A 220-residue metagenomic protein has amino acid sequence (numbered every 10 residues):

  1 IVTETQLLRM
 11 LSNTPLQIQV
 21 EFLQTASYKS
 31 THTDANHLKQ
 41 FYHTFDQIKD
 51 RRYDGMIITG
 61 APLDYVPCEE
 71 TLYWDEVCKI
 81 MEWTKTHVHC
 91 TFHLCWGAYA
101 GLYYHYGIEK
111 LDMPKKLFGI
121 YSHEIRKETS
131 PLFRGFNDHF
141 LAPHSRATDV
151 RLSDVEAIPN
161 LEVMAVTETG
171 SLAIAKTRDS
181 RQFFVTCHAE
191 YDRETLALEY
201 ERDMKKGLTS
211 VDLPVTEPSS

Functional and structural regions predicted by a protein language model:
I1-S27, H43, I48, R52 (+2 more regions): Amide-donor transfer/coupling interface in amidating biosynthetic enzymes
V2-Q6, H32-A35, E69: Short, glycine/acidic-enriched capping/hinge loops at junctions between secondary-structure elements
A26-K39: N-terminal beta-loop-helix "entrance" segment that forms/cooperates in small-molecule cofactor or anionic ligand
S30, D64-P67, A100-Y103, R151-S153 (+1 more regions): Short catalytic/ligand-binding loop motif for oxyanion handling, primarily in non-cytosolic enzymes, centered on
Y42-K49, V66-L72: Extended catalytic core of nucleotide-activated donor transferases of GT-like folds
I58-K127: Cysteine-nucleophile active-site neighborhood
